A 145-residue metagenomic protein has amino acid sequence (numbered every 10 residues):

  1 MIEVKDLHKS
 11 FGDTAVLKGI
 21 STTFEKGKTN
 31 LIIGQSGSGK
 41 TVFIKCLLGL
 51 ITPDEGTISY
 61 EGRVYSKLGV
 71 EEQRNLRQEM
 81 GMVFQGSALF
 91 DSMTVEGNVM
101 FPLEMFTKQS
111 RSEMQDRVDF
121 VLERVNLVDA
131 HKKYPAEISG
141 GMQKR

Functional and structural regions predicted by a protein language model:
I33-Q35: The feature captures the beta-strand-to-loop junction immediately N-terminal to the Walker
L48: Helix-to-loop junction immediately C-terminal to a conserved catalytic motif
G56-Y65: Conserved ABC transporter NBD signature motif
R63-V64, R111-A130: Conserved ABC ATPase "signature" region
Y65-G81, M105, R111: ABC ATPase NBD coupling module
S92-F101: Short coil-to-helix segment of the ABC ATPase nucleotide-binding domain corresponding to the Q-loop/switch region
Y134-I138, M142: Conserved ABC ATPase signature
